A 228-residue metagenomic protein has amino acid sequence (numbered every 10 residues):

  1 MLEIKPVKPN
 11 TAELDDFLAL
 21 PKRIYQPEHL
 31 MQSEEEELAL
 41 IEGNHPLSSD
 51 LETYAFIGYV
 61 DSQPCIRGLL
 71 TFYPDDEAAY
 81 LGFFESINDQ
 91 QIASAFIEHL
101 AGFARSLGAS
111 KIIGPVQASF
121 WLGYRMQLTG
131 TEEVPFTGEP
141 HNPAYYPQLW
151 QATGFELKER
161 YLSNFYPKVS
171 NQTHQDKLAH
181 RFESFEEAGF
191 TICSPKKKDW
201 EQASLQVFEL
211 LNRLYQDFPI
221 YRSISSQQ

Functional and structural regions predicted by a protein language model:
M1-H45, E77-A79, Y161, E186-S225: Short amphipathic alpha-helix that is part of the acyltransferase structural core
E42-I57, I66: A short helix-loop-beta-strand connector motif used in the catalytic cores of GNAT acetyltransferases and, in some
A55, R67, A78, A109-P115 (+1 more regions): Beta-sheet entry/capping signal
I57, Q63-F72, Y80: Conserved beta-strand in the GNAT
D76-G154: Acyl-donor binding region in acyl/amide transferases
L149-K177: Aromatic- and glycine-enriched pocket-lining scaffold segments that form the walls of small-molecule binding clefts
F165-Y166, R181-A188: Long, well-ordered, tryptophan-enriched scaffold segments
Q228: Long, positively charged binding patches that form subdomain-scale interaction surfaces for polyanionic ligands
